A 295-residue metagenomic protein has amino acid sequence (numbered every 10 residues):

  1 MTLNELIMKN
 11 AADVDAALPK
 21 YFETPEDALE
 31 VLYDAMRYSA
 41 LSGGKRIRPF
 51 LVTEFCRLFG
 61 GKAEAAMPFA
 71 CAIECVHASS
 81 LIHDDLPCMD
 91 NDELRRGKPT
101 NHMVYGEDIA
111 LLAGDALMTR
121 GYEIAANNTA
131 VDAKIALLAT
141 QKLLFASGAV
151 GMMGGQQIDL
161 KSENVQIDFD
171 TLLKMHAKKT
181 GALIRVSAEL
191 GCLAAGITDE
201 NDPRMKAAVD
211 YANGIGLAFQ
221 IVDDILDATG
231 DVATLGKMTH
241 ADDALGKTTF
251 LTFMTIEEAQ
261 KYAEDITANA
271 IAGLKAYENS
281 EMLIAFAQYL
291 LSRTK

Functional and structural regions predicted by a protein language model:
M1-K295: All-alpha prenyltransferase/terpene-synthase fold signal
